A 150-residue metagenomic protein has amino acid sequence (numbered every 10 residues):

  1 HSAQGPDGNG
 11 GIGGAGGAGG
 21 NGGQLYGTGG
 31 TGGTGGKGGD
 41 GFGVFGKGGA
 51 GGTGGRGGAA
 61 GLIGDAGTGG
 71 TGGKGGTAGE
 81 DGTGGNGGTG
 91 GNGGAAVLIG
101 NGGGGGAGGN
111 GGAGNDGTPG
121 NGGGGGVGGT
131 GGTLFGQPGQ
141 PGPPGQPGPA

Functional and structural regions predicted by a protein language model:
H1-A150: Long, compositionally biased tandem-repeat segments
